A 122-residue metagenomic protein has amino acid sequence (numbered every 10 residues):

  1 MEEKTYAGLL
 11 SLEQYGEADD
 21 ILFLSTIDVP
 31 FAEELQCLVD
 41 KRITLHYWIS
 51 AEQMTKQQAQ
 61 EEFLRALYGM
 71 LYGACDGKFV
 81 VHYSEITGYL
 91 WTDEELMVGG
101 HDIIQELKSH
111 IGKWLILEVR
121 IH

Functional and structural regions predicted by a protein language model:
M1-I111, E118-H122: Short beta-rich binding modules
